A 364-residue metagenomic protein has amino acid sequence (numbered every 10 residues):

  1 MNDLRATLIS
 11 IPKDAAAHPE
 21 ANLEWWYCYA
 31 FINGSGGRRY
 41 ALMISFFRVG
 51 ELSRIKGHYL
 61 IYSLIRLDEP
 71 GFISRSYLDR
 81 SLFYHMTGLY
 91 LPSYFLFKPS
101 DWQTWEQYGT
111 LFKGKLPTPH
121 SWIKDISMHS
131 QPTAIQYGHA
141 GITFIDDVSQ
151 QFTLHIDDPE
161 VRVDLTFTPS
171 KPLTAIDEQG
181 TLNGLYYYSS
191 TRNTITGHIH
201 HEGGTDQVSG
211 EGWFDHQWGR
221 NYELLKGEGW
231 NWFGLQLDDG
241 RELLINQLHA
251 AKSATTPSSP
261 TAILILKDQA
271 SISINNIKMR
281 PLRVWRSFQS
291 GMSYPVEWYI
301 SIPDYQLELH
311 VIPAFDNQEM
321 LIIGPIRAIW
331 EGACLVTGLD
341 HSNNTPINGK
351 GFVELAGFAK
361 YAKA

Functional and structural regions predicted by a protein language model:
M1-A364: Structured soluble/peripheral alpha/beta segments that form catalytic or ligand/cofactor-binding pockets
